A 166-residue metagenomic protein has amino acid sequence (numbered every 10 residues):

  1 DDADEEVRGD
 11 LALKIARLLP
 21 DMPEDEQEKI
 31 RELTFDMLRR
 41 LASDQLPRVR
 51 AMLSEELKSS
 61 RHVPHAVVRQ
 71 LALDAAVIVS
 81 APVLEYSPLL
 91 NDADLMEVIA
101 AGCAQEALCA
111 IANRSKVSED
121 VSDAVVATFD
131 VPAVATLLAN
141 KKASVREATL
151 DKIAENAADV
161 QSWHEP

Functional and structural regions predicted by a protein language model:
D1-P166: Alpha-helical scaffold segments
